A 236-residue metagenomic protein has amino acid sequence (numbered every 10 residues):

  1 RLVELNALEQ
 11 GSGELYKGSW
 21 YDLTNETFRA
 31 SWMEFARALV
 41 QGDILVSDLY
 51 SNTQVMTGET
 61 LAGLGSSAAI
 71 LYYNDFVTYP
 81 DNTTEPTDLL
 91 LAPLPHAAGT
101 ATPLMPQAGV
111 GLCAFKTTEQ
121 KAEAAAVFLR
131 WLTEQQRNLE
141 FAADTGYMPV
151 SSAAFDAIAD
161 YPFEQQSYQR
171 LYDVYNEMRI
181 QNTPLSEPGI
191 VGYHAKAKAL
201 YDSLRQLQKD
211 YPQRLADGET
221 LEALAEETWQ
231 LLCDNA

Functional and structural regions predicted by a protein language model:
R1-Y21, T60: Extracytoplasmic/periplasmic solute-binding protein
E4, W32-V40, A126-T133, N138-A142 (+3 more regions): Non-transmembrane alpha-helical segments in soluble domains of secreted/periplasmic/extracellular proteins
A7-G11, L39-D43, E59, N74-P80 (+3 more regions): Sec/Tat-exported extracytoplasmic proteins
Y16-D48, L94: Glycine-centered hinge/linker elements that transmit conformational signals in sensory and ligand-binding systems
L49-G63, D202, Q206-K209: Short helices/loops that flank or line small-molecule/ion binding pockets
L61-S66, L71-Y73: Paired acidic/hydrophobic, glycine-rich loop segments that form the ligand-binding mouth/hinge of periplasmic-binding
Y79-A153: Extracytoplasmic/periplasmic substrate-recognition and gating elements
F163, Y172, N176-A236: Conserved C-terminal helix/tail region of periplasmic/extracytoplasmic solute-binding proteins
